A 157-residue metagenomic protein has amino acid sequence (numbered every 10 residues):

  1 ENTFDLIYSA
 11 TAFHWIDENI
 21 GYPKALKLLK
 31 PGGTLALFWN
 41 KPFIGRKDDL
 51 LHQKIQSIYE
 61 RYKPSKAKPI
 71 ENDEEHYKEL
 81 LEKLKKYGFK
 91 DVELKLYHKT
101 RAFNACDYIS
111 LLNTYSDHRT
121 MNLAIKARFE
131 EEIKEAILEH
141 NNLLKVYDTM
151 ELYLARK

Functional and structural regions predicted by a protein language model:
E1-I7: A short acidic, Gly/Pro-enriched loop at the edge of an enzyme's catalytic core that lines a small-molecule cofactor
A10-T11: Short catalytic micro-motifs in class I SAM-dependent methyltransferases
W15-A25: A short, conserved alpha-helix within the catalytic core of class I
W15-I16, W39, Y62, K66 (+2 more regions): Tryptophan-centric aromatic hotspots in well-structured domains and transmembrane helices
D17, K30, K157: Short conserved AdoMet
D17, K68, M121-I125: Alpha-helical structural elements of signaling/regulatory helical domains
L26-H98: Conserved catalytic/acceptor-binding region of the Class I
D73-K157: Conserved Class I S-adenosyl-L-methionine
